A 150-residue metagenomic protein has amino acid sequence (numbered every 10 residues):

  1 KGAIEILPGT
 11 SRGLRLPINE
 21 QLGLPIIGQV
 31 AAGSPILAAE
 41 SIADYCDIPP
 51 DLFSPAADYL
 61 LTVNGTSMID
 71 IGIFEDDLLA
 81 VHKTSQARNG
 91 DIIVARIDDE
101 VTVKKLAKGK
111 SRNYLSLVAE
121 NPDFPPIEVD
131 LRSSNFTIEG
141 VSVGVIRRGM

Functional and structural regions predicted by a protein language model:
G2: Glycine-centered, phosphate/nucleic-acid-interacting loop/turn motifs that mediate DNA/RNA or nucleotide
E5-G23: Short, cationic-aromatic polyanion-contact patches
G9, N19, Q29, V118-E120 (+1 more regions): Generic beta-structure capping elements
T10, E20, I42, D99 (+1 more regions): A generic "binding-loop/recognition-motif" signal
E20, V30-I36, D123, G144-R148: Active-site/binding-pocket entry motifs
L22-T66: Helix-turn-helix/homeodomain-like alpha-helical modules used for DNA recognition and transcription-factor dimerization
F53-M150: Acidic/glycine-rich C-terminal interaction modules and beta/coil loop segments that lie outside canonical DNA-binding
